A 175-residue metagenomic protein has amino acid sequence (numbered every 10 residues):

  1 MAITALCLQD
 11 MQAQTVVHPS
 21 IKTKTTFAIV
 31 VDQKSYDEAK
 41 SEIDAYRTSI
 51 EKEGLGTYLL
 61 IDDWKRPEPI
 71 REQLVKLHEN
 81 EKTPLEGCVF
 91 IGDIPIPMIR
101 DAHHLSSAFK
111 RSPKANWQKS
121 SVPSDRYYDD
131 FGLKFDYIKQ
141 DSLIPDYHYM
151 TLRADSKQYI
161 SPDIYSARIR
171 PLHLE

Functional and structural regions predicted by a protein language model:
M1, K22, K157-Y159: A generic structural signal for short, non-catalytic loop/turn and secondary-structure boundary residues
M1-Q14: Bacterial Sec-dependent N-terminal signal peptides
Q14-D63, E72-G87: Extracellular pro-sequences of secreted precursors
S49, E68-E175: Structured catalytic cores of large enzymes
